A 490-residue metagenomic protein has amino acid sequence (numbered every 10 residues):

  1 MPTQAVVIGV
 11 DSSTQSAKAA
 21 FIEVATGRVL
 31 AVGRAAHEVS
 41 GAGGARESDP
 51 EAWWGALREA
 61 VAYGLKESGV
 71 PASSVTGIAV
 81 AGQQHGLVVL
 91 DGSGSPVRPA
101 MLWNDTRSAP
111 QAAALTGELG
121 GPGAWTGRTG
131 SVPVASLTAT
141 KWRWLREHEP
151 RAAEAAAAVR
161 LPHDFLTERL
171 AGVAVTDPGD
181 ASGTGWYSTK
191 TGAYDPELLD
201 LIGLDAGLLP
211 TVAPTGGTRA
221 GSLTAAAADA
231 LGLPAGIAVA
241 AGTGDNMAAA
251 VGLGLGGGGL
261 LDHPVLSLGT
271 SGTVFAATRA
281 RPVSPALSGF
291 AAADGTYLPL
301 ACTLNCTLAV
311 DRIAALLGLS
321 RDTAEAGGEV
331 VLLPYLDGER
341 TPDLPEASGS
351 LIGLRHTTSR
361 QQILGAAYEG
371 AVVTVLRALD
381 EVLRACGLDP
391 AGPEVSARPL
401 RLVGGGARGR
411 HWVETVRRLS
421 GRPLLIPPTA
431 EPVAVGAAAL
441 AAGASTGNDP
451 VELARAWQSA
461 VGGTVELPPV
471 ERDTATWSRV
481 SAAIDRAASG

Functional and structural regions predicted by a protein language model:
M1-R98, G127, A228-D229, L233-A241 (+2 more regions): N-terminal glycine/serine-rich phosphate-binding loop of ATP-dependent small-molecule kinases, especially carbohydrate
I8-V10, A109, T116-T129, S136-A139 (+6 more regions): Active-site core segments that coordinate phosphate-bearing ligands/cofactors across diverse enzyme families
H37-E47, A124-W125, V175-S182, D205-L208 (+1 more regions): Gly-rich Lys/Arg/Thr-decorated short loops/hinges at beta-loop-alpha junctions or inter-strand turns that position
R46-W54, S131, A213, G217 (+2 more regions): Short acidic-aromatic active-site loops that bind/stabilize oxyanions
D49, D105, D245: Short, conserved phosphate/pyrophosphate- and ester-handling motifs at nucleotide-, phospho-/glycolipid
K66-W103, S131-S136, T167-S188, T211-G216: Short beta-strand-loop/turn "lid" adjacent to the catalytic site in phosphate-handling enzymes
D105, A220-T224: Short, glycine/charge-rich flexible loops or terminal/linker lids adjacent to PRPP-binding catalytic cores
